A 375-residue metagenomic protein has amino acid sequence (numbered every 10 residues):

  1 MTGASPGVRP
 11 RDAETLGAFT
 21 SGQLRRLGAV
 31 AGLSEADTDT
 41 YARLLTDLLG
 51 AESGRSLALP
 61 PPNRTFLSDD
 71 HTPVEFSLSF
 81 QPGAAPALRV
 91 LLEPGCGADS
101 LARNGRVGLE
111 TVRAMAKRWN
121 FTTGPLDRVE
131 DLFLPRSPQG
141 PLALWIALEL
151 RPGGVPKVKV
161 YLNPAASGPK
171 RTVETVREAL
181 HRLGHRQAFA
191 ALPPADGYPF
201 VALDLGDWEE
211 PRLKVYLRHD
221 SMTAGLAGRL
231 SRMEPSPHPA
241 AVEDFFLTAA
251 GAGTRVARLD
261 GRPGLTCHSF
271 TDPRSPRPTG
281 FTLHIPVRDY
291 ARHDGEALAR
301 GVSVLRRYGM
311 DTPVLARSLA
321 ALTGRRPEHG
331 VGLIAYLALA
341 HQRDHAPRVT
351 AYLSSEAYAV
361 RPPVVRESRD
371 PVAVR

Functional and structural regions predicted by a protein language model:
M1-R375: N-terminal export/ancillary region detector
